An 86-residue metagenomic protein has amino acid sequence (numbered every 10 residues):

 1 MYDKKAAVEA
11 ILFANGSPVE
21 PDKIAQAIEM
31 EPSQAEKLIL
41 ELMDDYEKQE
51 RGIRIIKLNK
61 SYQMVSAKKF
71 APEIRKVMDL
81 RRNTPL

Functional and structural regions predicted by a protein language model:
M1, I39-E47: Flexible extramembrane loops and terminal tails that flank transmembrane helices in small membrane-associated subunits
M1-Y2, S33: Long, charged, low-complexity, helical-prone intrinsically disordered regions
K4-V8: Short, leucine-enriched amphipathic alpha-helices that occur as contiguous helical runs
A14-E20: Short capping segments at the starts of secondary-structure elements
K23-A27: A short acidic, leucine-rich amphipathic alpha-helix
E31-E41: Short amphipathic alpha-helical interaction segments
D45-L86: Short basic alpha-helical hairpin corresponding to helix-turn-helix/winged-helix-like nucleic-acid-binding
